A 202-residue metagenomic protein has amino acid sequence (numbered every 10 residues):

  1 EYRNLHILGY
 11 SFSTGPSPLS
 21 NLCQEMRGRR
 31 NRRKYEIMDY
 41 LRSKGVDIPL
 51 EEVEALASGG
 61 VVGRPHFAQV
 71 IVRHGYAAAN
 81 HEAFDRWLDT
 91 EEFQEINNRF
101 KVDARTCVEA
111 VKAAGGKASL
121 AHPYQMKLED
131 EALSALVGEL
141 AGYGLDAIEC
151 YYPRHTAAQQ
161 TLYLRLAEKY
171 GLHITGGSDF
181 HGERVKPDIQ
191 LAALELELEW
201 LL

Functional and structural regions predicted by a protein language model:
E1-T14, M26, A78, T106-L120 (+1 more regions): Charged catalytic cores and adjacent phosphate/nucleic-acid-binding surfaces used for phosphate/nucleic-acid chemistry
S20, P49-L50, D89-E91: A short, surface-exposed helix-loop junction/capping segment
S20-R29, A55-A57, Q94-E95: Flexible, glycine/proline-enriched loop segments at strand-loop-helix junctions that form or flank small-ligand binding
G28-A55: Conserved phosphoryl-transfer catalytic core
R32, V62, V102, E131 (+1 more regions): Residue-level recognition of alpha-helix initiation/capping sites
D47, A55-V62, D130: Short, glycine- and charge-enriched coil/turn segments that flank and shape catalytic ligand pockets
A57-P123: Conserved acidic, metal-coordinating active-site core of Asp-based, Mg2+-dependent phosphoryl-transfer enzymes
